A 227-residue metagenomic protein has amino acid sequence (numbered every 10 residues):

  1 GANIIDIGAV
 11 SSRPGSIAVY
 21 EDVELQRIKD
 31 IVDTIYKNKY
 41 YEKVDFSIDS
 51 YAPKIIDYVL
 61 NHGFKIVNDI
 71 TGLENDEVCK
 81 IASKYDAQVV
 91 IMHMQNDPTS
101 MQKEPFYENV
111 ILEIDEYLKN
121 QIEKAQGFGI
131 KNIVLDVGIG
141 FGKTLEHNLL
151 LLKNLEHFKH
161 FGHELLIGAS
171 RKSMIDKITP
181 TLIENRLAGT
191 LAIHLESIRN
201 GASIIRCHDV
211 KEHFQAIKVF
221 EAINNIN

Functional and structural regions predicted by a protein language model:
G1-V10, N200-G201: Catalytic domains of carbohydrate-active enzymes, especially glycoside hydrolases
D6-I7, F46-I48: Short beta-strand/loop segment that forms part of the nucleotide-sugar
S12-K37, V44-F46, P53, K65-E123 (+2 more regions): Active-site-adjacent loop and "lid" segments of alpha/beta metabolic enzymes
G129-K131: Eukaryotic tandem repeat interaction scaffolds
G138: Conserved Motif II region of HX4D acyltransferases
